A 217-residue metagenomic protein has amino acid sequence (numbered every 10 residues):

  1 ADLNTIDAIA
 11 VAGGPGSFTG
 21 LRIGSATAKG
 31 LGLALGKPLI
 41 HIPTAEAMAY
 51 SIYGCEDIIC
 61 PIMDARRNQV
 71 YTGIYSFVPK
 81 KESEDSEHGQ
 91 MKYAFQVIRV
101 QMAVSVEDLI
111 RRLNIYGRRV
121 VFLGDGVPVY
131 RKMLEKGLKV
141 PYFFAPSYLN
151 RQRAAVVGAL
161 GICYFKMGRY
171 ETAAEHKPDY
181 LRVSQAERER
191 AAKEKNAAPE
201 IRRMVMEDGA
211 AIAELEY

Functional and structural regions predicted by a protein language model:
A1-P15, R151: N-terminal beta-alpha supersecondary unit
D2-N4, L33-I42, R169: Phosphate-handling active-site elements
V11-L39: DPxDG-like acidic metal-binding loop motif
P38-R151: Surface "functional belts" at beta-alpha junctions
Y71-Y75, D179, R202: Conserved hydrophobic/aromatic positions in well-ordered beta-strands
F143-N196: Acyltransferase
E200-E214: A short beta-loop-alpha structural element at the N-terminal edge of CoA-dependent acyl/N-acetyltransferase catalytic
